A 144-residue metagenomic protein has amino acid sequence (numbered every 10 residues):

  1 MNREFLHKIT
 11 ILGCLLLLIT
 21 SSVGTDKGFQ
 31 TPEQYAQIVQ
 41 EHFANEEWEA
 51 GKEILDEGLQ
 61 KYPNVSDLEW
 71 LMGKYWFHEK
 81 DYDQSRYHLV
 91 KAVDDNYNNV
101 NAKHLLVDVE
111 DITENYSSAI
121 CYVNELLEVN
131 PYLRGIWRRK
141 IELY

Functional and structural regions predicted by a protein language model:
A44-N45, H78-E79, I112-T113: Register position in tetratricopeptide repeats
D56-Q60, V90-D94, E125-E128: Conserved structural position within tetratricopeptide repeats
